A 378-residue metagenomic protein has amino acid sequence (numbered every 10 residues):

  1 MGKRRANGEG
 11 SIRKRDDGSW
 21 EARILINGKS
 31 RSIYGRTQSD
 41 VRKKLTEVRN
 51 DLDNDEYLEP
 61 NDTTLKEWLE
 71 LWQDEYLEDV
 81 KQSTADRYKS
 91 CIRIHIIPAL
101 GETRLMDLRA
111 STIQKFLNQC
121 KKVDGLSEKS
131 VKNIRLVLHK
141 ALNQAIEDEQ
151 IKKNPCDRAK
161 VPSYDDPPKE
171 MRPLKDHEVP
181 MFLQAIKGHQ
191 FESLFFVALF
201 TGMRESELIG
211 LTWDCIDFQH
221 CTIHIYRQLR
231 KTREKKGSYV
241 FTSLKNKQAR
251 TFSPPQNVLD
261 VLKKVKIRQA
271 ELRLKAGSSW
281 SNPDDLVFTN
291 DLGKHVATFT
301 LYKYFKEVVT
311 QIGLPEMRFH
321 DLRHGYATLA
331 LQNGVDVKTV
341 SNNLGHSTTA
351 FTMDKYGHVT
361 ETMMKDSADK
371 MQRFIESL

Functional and structural regions predicted by a protein language model:
M1-G35, R227, E234: Short, Arg/Lys-rich segments that mark the N-terminal edge of DNA/RNA- and chromatin-recognition modules
G2, H220, K231-R233, G237-V258 (+4 more regions): C-terminal secondary-structure termini that scaffold catalytic or DNA-interacting sites
R5, V123-D124, P180-Q184, G188-H189 (+5 more regions): Short, basic (Lys/Arg/His-rich) helix/loop patches that form interaction surfaces in the mid-to-C-terminal regions
S30-Q38, L58-D62, Q73-P155, H295-T300 (+1 more regions): N-terminal core-binding DNA-recognition domain of tyrosine site-specific recombinases/integrases
F116, P168, H177, M181-F182 (+4 more regions): DNA/chromatin major-groove-contacting recognition/catalytic segments
E128, K132-I134, E147, I151-W213 (+7 more regions): Basic, Lys/Arg- and aromatic-enriched nucleic-acid-binding interface segment
D165-D166, P173, L229, L259 (+1 more regions): Catalytic-site neighborhood detector that most strongly recognizes the C-terminal catalytic loop/helix of tyrosine
C215-T222, E316, V335-G357: Short, polar N-cap/turn motifs at the start of nucleic acid-interacting alpha helices
